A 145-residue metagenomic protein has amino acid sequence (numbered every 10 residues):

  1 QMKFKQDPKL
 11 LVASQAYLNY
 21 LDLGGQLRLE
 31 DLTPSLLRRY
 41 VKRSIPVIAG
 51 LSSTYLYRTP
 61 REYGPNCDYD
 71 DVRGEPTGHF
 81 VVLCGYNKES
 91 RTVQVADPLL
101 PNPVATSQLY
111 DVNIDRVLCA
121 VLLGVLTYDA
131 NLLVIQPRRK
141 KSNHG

Functional and structural regions predicted by a protein language model:
Q1-I45, A120-S142: Cysteine-nucleophile protease catalytic domains, especially the papain-like/related folds used in DUB/UBL proteases
Y40-S44, S53-G78, C84-G145: Noncatalytic regulatory segments and standalone regulatory/sensor domains
I48-G50: Structural motif
